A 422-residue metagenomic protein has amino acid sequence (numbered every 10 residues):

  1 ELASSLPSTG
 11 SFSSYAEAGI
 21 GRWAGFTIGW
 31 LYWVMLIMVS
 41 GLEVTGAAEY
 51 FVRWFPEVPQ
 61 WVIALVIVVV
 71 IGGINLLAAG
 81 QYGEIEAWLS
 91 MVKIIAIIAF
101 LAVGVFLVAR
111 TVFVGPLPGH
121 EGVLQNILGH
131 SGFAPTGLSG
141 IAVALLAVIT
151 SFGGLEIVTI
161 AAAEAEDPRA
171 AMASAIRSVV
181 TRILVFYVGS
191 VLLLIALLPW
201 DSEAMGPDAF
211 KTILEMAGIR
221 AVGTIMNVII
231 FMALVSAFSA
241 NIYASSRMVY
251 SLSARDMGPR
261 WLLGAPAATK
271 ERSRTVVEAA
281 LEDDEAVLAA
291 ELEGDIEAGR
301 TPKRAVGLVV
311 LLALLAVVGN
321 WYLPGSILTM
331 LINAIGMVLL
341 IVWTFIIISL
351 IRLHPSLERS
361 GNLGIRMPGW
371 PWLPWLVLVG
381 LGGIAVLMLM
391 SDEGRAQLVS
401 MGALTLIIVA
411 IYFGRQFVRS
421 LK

Functional and structural regions predicted by a protein language model:
E1-L76, Q81, W88, L101 (+3 more regions): Hydrophobic transmembrane alpha-helices that form the core helical bundles of multi-pass secondary transporters
S14-Y15, G21, V52-R53, L128-G132 (+3 more regions): TM-loop-TM module centered on a large, flexible mid-protein loop between adjacent transmembrane helices in multi-pass
G25, Q60-A64, V68, K93 (+7 more regions): Residue-level signature of transmembrane alpha-helical entry/exit and packing/kink sites in multi-pass membrane
G46-W61, G80-S90, D208-K211, I225-M226 (+5 more regions): Transmembrane helix-loop boundary segments of multi-pass membrane transporters
A48, V62-E121, G153, I176-V180 (+3 more regions): Membrane-interface loop-to-helix entry segments
P59, M91-V228: Helix-loop-helix junctions that connect adjacent transmembrane segments in multi-pass membrane transporters
W88-L89, W261-K303, L340-S391: C-terminal membrane-solvent junction of multi-pass transporters and transport-like membrane proteins
V108, I327-V342, I348-R352, M367-K422: A generic transmembrane alpha-helix motif of multi-pass inner-membrane proteins
